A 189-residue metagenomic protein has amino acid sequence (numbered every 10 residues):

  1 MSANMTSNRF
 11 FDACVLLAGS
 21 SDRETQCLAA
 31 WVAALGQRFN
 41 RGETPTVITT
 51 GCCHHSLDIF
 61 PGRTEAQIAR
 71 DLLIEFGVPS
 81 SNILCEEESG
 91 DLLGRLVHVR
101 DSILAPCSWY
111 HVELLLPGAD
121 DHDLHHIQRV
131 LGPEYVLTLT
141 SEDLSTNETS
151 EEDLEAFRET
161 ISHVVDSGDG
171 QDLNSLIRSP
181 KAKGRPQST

Functional and structural regions predicted by a protein language model:
S2-T160: A structural signal for short, hydrophobic/glycine-enriched beta-strand patches
N147-T189: A structured, mid-to-C-terminal "fold-capping" secondary-structure block
